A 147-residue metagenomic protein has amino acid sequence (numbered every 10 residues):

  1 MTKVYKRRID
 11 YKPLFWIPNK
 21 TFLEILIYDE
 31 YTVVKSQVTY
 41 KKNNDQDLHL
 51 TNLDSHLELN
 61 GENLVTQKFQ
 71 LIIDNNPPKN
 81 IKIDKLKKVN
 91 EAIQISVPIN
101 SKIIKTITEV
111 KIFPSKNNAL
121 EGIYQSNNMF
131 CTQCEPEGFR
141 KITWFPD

Functional and structural regions predicted by a protein language model:
M1-D147: Acidic/His-enriched low-complexity segments
